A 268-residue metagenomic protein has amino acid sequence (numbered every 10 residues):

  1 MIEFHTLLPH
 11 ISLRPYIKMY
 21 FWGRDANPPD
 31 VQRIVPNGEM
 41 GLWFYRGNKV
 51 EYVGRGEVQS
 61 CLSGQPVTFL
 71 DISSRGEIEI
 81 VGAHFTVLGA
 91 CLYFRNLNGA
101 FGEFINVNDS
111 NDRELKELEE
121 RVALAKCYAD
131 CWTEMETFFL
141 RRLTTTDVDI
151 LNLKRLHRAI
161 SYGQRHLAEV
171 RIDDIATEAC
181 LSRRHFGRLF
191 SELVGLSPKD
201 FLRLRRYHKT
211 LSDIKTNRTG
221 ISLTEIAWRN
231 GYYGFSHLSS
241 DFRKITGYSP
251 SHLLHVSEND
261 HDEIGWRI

Functional and structural regions predicted by a protein language model:
M1-H157, Y162-L167, R171-D173, A179-R183 (+5 more regions): Alpha-helical bundle regulatory/interaction domains
G187-E192, L196-L202: Long, low-complexity intrinsically disordered regions
F201-L204, S236: Conserved structured core elements
